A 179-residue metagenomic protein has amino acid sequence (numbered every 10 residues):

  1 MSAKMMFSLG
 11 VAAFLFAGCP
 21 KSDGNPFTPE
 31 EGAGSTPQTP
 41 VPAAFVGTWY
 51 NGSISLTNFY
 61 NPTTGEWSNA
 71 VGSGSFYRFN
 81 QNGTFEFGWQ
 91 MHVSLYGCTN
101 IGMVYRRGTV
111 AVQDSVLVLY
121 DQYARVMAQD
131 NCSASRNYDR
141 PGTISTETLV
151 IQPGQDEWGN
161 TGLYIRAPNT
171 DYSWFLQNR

Functional and structural regions predicted by a protein language model:
M1-F7: Bacterial N-terminal signal peptides that target proteins for export
L15-G18: C-terminal motif of bacterial Sec signal peptides marking the signal peptidase cleavage site
P20-R106, A111-Q113, V118-R179: Lipid interaction determinants
